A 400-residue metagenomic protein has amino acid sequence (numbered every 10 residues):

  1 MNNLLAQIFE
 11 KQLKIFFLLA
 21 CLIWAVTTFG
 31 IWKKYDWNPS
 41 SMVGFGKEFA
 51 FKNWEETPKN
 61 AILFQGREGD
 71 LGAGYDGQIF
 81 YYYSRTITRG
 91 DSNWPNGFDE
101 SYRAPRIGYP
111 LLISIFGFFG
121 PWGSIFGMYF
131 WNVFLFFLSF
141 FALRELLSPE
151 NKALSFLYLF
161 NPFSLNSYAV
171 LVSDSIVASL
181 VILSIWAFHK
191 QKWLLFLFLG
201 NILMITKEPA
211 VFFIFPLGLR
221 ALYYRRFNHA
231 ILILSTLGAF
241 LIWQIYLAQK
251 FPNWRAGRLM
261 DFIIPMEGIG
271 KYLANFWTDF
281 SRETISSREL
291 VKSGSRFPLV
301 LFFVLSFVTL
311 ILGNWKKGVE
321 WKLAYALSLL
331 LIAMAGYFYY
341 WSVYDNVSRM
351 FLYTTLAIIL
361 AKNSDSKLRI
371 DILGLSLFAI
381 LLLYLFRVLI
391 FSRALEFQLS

Functional and structural regions predicted by a protein language model:
M1-P58, S148, D371-L373: Start-transfer (signal-anchor) and selected internal transmembrane alpha helices of multi-pass inner/ER membrane
V26-Y35, F215-L219, Y224-I332: Membrane-lumen/periplasm interface segments of specific transmembrane helices in polyprenyl phosphate-linked
G74-S92, G97-P121, Y353: Short hydrophobic/aromatic helix or loop-helix immediately within or flanking a transmembrane segment in polytopic
S101-P105, Y109, I113-G117, M128-A142 (+3 more regions): Transmembrane alpha-helices of multi-pass, membrane-embedded glycan-processing enzymes that use lipid-linked
W122-G127, F140-N161, S179: Transmembrane-helix signature of polytopic, membrane-embedded enzymes that assemble or transfer cell-envelope glycans
A142, L157-Y158, S167, I176-F196 (+1 more regions): Specific aromatic-rich, kink-prone transmembrane helix
A169-I176, V347: Short acidic/glycine- and proline-prone juxtamembrane loop motifs at membrane-interface regions of multi-pass membrane
V181-W186, W193-A221, S235-A239: Membrane-interface alpha helices of multi-pass inner-membrane proteins
